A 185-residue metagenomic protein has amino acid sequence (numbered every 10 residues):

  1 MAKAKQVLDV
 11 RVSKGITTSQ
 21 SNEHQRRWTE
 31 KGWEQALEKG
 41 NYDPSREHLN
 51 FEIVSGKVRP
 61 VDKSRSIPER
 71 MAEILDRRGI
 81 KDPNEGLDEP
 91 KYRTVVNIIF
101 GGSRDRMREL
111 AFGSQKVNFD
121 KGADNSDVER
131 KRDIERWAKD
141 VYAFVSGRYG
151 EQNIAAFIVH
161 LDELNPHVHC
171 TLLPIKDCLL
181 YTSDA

Functional and structural regions predicted by a protein language model:
M1-S183: N-terminal nicking endonuclease/strand-transfer module with a His-rich metal-binding environment and a catalytic Tyr
